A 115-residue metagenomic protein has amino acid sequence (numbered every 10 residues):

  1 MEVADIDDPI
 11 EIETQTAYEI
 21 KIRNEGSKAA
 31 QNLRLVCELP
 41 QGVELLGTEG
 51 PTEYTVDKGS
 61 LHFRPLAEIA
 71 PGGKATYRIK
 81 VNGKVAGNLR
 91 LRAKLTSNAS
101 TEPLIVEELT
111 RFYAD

Functional and structural regions predicted by a protein language model:
M1-D115: Exported/extracytosolic protein signature
